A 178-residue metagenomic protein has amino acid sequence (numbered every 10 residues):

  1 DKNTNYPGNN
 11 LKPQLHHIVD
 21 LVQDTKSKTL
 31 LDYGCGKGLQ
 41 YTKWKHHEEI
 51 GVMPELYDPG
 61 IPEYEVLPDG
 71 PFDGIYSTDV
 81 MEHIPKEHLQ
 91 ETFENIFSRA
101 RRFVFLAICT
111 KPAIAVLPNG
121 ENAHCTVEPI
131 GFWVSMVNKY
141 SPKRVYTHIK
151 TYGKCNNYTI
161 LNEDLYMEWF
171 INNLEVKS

Functional and structural regions predicted by a protein language model:
D1-G74, Q90-E94, R99, T110 (+3 more regions): Conserved N-terminal segment of class I S-adenosyl-L-methionine
G74-E87: A short SAM/SAH-binding and catalytic strip from SAM-dependent methyltransferases
T78-D79, A107-P112: Short loop/turn segments at strand-loop or loop-helix junctions that form parts of catalytic or ligand-binding pockets
R102-F105: Short glycine-centered segments of the SAM/dcSAM-binding site in methyltransferase folds
A115-N119: Short acidic, glycine/proline-rich loop/turn micro-motifs
K143-R144: Substrate-binding/catalytic groove segments of enzymes that remodel or degrade extracellular structural polymers
